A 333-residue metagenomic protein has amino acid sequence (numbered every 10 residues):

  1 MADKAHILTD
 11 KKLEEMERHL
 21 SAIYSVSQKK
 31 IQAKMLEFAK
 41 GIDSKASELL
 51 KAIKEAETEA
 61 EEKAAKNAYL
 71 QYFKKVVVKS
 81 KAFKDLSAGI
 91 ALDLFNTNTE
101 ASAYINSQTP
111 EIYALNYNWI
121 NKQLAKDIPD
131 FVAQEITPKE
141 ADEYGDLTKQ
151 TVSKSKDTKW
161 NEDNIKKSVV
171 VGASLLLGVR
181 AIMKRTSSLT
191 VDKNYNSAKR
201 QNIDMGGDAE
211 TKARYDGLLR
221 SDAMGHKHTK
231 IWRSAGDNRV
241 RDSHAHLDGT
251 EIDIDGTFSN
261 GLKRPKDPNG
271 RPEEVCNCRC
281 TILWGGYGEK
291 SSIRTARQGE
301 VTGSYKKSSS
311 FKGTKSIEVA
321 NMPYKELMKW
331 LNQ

Functional and structural regions predicted by a protein language model:
M1-K193, G286-Q333: N-terminal leader/targeting and assembly helices and adjacent pre-domain segments
V191-A296: Acidic, glycine-rich two-metal-ion catalytic cores of nucleic acid-processing enzymes
